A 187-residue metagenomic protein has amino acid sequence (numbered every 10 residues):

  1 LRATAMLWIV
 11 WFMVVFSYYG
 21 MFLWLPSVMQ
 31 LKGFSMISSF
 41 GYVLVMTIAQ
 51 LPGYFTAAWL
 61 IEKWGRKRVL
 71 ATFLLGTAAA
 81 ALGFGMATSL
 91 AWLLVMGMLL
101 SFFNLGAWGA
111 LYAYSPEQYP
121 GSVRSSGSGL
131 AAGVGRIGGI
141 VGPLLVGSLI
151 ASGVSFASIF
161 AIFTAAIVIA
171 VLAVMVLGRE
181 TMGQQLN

Functional and structural regions predicted by a protein language model:
L1-N187: Transmembrane-helix signature of 12-pass secondary carriers
